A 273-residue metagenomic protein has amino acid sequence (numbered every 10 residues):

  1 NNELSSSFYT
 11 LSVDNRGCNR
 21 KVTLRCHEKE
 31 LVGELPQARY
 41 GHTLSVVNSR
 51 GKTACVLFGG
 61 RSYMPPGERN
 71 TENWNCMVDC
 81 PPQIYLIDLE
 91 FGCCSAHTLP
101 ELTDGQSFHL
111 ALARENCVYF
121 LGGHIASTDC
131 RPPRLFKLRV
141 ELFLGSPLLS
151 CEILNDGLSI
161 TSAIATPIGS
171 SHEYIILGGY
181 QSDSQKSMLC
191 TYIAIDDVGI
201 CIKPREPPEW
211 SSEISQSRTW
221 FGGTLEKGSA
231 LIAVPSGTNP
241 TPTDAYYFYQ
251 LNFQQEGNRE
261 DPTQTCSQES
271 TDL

Functional and structural regions predicted by a protein language model:
N1-L273: Kelch-like beta-propeller repeat domains
